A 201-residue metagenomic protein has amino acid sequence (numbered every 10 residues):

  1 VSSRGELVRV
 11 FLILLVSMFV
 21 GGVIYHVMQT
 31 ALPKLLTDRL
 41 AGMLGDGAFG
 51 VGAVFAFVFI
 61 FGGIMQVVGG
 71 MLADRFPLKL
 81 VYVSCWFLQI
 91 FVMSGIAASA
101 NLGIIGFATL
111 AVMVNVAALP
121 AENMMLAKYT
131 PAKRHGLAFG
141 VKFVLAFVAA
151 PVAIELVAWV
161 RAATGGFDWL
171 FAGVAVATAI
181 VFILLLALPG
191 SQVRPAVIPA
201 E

Functional and structural regions predicted by a protein language model:
V8-M65: Extracytoplasmic gate region of multi-pass secondary transporters
L36-T37, L72-A73, V157-G165: Interfacial helix-cap and linker-helix signal at transmembrane-aqueous boundaries of multi-pass secondary transporters
L80-G95: Structural signature of the two symmetry-related core transmembrane helices
A97-F107: Helix-loop junctions at membrane interfaces in 12-TM secondary transporters
A117-T130: Intracellular juxtamembrane helix-capping segments at the cytosolic ends of symmetry-related transmembrane helices
Y129-T164: A late C-terminal transmembrane helix in Major Facilitator Superfamily
A172-E201: Multi-pass alpha-helical transporter architecture, strongest for 12-TM Major Facilitator/SLC carriers used
